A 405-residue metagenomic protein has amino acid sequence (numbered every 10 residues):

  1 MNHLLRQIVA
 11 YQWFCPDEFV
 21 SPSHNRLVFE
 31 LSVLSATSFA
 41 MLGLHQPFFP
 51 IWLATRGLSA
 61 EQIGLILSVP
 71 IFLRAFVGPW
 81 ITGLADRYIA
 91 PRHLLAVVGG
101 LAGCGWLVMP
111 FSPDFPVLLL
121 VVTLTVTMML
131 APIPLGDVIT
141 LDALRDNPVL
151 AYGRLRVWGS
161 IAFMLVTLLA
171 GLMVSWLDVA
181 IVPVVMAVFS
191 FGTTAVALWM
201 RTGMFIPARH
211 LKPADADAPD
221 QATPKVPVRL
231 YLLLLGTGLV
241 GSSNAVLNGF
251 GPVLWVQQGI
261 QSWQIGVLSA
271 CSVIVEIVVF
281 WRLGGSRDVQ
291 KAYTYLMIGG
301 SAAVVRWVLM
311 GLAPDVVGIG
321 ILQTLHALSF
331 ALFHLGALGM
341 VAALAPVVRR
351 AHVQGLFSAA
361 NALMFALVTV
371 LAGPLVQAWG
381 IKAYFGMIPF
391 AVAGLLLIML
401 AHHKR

Functional and structural regions predicted by a protein language model:
W13-N25, R201-T237: Juxtamembrane intracellular "pre-TM" segments in multi-pass secondary transporters
S21-I71, R229-L268: Helix-loop boundary and gating motifs at the non-cytosolic
A60-E61, D146-W158, S262, V347-F357: Loop-to-transmembrane helix entry/capping segments in MFS-fold secondary transporters and related SLC/MFSD carriers
L65-G83, A270-V279: Central cavity-lining transmembrane alpha-helices of secondary-active solute carriers, predominantly the Major
F76-A90, V174, V278-K291, V376: Helix-to-loop junctions at the C-terminal end of transmembrane segments in multipass secondary transporters
H93-L107, T294-L309: Structural signature of the two symmetry-related core transmembrane helices
T125-W158: Cytoplasmic helix-loop-helix junction between adjacent transmembrane helices in 12-TM secondary transporters
A351-W379: A late C-terminal transmembrane helix in Major Facilitator Superfamily
